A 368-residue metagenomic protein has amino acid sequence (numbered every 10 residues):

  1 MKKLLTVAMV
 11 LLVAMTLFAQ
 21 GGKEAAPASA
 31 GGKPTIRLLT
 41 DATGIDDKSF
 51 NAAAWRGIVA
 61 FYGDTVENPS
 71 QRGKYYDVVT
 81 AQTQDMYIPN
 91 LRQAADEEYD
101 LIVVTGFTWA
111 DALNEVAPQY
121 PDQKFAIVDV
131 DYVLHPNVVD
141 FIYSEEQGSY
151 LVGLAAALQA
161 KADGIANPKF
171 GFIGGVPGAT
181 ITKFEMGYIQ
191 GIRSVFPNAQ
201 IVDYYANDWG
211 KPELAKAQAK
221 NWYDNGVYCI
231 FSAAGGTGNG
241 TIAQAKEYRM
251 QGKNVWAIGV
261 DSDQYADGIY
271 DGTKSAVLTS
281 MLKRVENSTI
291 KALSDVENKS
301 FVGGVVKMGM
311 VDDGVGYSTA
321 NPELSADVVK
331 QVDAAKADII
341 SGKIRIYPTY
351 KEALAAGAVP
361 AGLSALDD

Functional and structural regions predicted by a protein language model:
M1-L4: Positively charged n-region of N-terminal signal peptides that target proteins for export
T6-V7, P27: General helical structural elements
A8-T16: Bacterial N-terminal signal peptides
Q20-D368: A residue-level marker of the well-folded mature domains of exported/periplasmic proteins
